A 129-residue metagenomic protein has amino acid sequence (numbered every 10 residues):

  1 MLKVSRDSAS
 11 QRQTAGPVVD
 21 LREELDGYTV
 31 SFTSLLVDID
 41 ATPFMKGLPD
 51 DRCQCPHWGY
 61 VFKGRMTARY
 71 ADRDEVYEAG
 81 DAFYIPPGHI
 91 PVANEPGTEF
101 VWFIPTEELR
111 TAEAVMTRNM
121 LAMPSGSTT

Functional and structural regions predicted by a protein language model:
M1-T42, P49, M116, P124-T129: A short, N-terminal "cap"/entry segment at the start of jelly-roll beta-barrel domains of the cupin/DSBH fold
T42-F44, E78-G80, F103, T111-A114: A short, polar/proline- and glycine-enriched secondary-structure boundary/capping micro-motif
T42-R52, Y70, A93: Short histidine-centered beta-strand/loop micro-motifs that create catalytic or ligand/metal-coordination sites
D51-A68: Short, conserved beta-strand element in jelly-roll/cupin
T67, V76, E99-V101: General beta-strand recognition
Y70-G88: Short acidic-glycine-tyrosine-enriched beta hairpin
R73, V115-N119: Charged, glycine-enriched surface loops/patches that mediate electrostatic binding to polyanionic ligands
P87-A112: Ligand-binding loop in jelly-roll beta-barrel domains
